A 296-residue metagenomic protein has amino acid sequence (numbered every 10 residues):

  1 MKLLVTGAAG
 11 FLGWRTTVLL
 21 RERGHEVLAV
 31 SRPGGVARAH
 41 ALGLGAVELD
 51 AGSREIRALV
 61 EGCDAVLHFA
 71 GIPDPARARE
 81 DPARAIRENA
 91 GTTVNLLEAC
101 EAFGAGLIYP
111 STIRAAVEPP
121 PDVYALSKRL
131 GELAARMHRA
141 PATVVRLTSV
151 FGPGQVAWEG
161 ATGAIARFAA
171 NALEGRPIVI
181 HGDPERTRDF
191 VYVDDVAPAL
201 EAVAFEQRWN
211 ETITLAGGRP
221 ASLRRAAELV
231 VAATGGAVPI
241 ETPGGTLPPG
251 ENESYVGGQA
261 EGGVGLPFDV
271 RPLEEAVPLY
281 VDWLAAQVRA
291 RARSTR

Functional and structural regions predicted by a protein language model:
L3-R23: N-terminal Rossmann NAD(P)H-binding glycine-rich loop of SDR-like oxidoreductase domains
V30-G34: N-terminal Rossmann-fold cofactor-binding loop
H40, A76-A83, V117-P121, V156-A157: Conserved catalytic-core motifs of eukaryotic protein kinase domains, centered on the activation segment
D50-E88, A115: NAD(P)H-binding glycine-rich loop region in Rossmannoid oxidoreductase-like domains and their noncatalytic homologs
H68, R87, G91-A125, T143: Conserved Rossmann-fold NAD(P)-dependent oxidoreductase catalytic core, especially the SDR/UDP-sugar
T92-N95, G106, L130-G131, Y192-D195: Conserved cofactor-binding/catalytic machinery of classical short-chain dehydrogenase/reductase
V123, R129, L133-T187, V193-A197 (+1 more regions): NAD(P)-dependent short-chain dehydrogenase/reductase
R176, H181-R296: C-terminal substrate-binding subdomain of Rossmann-fold SDR/epimerase-dehydratase oxidoreductases
